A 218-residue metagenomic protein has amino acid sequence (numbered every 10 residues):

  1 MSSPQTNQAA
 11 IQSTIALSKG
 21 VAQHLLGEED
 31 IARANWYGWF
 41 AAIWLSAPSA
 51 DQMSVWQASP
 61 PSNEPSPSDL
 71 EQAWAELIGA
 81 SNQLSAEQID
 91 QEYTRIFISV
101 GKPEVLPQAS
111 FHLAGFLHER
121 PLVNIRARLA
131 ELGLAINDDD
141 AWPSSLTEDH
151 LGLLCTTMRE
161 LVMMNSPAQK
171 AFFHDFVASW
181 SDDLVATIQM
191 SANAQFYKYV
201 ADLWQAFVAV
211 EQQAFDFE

Functional and structural regions predicted by a protein language model:
S2-E218: Charged, alpha-helix-forming regions
